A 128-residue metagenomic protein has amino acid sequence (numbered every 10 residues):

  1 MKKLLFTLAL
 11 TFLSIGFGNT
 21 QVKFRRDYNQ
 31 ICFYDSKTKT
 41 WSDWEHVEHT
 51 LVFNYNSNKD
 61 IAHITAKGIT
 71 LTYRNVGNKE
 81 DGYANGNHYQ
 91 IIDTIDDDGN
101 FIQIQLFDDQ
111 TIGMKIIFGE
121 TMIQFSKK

Functional and structural regions predicted by a protein language model:
M1-F24: Bacterial Sec-dependent N-terminal signal peptides
T20-R25, K59-I61, N85-D93, T111-G113: Short, hydrophobic/aromatic-rich segments at coil-to-beta transitions
T20-W44: Tryptophan-anchored aromatic micro-motifs
D35-V47, I91-D98: Short, solvent-exposed secondary-structure boundary motifs
W44-N87: Mature extracytoplasmic domains of secretory-pathway proteins
N75-N78, I123-K128: Short beta-strand and beta-hairpin "edge-sheet" elements
G86-L106: Functional cores of ribonucleases/endoribonucleases
F101-S126: Short, exposed beta-strand-loop hairpins at the edges of beta-sheets in extracellular/periplasmic proteins
